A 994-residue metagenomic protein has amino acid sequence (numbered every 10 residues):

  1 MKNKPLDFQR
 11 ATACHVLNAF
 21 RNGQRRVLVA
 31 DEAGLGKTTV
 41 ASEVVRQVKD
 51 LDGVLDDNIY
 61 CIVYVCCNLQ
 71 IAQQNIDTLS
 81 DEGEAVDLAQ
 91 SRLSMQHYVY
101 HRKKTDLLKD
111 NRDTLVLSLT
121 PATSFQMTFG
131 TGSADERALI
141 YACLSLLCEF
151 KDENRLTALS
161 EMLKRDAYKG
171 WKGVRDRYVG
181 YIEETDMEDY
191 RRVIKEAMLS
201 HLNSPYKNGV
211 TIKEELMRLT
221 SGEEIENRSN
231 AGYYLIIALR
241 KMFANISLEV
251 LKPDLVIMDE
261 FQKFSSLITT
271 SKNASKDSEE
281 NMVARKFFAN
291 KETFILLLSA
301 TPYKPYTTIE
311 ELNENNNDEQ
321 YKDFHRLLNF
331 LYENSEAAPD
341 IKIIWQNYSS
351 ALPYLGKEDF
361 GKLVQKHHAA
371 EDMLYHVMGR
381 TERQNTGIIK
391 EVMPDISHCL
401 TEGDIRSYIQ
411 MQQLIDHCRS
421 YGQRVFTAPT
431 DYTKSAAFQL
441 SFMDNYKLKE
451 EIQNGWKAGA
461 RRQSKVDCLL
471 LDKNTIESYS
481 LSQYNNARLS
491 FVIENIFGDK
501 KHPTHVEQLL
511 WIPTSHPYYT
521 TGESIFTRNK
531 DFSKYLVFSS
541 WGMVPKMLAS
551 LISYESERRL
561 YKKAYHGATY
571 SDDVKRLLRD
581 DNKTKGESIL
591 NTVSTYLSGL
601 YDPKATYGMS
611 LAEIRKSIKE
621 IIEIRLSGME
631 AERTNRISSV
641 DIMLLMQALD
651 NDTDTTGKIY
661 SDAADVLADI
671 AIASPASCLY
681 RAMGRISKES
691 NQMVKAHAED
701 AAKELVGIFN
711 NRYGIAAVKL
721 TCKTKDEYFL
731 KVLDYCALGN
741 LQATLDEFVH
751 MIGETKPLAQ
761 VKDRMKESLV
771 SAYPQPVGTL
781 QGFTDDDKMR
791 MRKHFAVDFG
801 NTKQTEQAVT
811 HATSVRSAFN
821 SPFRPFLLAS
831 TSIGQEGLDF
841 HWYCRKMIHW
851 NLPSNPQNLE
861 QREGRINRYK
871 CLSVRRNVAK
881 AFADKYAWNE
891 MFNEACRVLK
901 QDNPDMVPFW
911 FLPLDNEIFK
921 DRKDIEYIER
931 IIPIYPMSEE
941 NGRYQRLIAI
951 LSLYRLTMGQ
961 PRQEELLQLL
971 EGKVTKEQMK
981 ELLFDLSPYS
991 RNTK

Functional and structural regions predicted by a protein language model:
M1-Q24, T39-L828, S832-K994: Helicase-associated low-complexity regulatory tails and linkers flanking the ATPase motor
V29: Hydrophobic anchor at the beta1->P-loop junction of P-loop NTPases
L35: ATP-binding Walker
